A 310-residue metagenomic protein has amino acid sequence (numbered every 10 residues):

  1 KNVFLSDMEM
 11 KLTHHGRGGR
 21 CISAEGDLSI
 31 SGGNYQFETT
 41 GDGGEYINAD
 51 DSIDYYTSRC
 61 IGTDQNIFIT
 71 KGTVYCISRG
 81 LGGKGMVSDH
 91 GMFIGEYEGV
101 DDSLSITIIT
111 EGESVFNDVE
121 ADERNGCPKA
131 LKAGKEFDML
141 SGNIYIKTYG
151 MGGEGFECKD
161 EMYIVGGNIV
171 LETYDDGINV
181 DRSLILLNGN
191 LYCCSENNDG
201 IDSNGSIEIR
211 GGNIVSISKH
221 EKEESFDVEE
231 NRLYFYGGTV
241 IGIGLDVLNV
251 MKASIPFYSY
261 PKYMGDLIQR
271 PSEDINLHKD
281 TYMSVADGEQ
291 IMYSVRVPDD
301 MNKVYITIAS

Functional and structural regions predicted by a protein language model:
K1-S310: A composition-driven surface/loop motif
